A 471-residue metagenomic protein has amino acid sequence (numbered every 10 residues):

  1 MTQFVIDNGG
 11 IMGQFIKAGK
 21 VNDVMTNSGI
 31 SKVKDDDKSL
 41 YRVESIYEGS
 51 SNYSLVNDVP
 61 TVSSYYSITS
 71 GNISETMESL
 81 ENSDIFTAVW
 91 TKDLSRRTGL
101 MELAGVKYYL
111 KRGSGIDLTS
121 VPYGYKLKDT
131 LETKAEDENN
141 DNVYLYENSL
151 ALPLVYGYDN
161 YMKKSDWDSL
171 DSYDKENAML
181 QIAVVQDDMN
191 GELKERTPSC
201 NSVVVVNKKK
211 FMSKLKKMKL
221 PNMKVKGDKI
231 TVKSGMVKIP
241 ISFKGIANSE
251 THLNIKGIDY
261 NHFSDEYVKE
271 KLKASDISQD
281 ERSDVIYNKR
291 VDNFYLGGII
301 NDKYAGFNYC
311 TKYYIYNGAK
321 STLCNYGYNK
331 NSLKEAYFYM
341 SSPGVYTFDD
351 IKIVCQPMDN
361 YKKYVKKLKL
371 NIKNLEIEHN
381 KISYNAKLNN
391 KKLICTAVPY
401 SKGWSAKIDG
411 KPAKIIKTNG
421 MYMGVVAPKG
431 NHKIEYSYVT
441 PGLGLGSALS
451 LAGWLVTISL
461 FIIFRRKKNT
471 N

Functional and structural regions predicted by a protein language model:
M1-K219, S234-G235, R290-D350, V354-N360: Conserved luminal/periplasmic juxtamembrane motif of membrane-embedded glycan-processing enzymes
S202-N471: Active-site-proximal, structured, solvent-exposed surfaces of multi-pass membrane proteins that position macromolecular
